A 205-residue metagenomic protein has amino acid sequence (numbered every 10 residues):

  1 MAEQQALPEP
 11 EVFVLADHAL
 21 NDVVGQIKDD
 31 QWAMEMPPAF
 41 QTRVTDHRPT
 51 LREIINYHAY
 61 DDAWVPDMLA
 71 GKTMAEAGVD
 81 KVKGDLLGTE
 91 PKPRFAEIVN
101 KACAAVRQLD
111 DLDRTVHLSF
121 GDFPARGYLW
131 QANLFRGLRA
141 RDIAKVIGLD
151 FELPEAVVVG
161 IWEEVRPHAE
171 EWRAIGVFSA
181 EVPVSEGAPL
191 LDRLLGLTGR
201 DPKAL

Functional and structural regions predicted by a protein language model:
A2-T50, D67-V79, G84, E90-E97 (+1 more regions): Structured surface interface patches that mediate subunit assembly and partner/cofactor docking
K101-A105: Long, amphipathic alpha-helical coiled-coil/dimerization segments that form elongated scaffolds
